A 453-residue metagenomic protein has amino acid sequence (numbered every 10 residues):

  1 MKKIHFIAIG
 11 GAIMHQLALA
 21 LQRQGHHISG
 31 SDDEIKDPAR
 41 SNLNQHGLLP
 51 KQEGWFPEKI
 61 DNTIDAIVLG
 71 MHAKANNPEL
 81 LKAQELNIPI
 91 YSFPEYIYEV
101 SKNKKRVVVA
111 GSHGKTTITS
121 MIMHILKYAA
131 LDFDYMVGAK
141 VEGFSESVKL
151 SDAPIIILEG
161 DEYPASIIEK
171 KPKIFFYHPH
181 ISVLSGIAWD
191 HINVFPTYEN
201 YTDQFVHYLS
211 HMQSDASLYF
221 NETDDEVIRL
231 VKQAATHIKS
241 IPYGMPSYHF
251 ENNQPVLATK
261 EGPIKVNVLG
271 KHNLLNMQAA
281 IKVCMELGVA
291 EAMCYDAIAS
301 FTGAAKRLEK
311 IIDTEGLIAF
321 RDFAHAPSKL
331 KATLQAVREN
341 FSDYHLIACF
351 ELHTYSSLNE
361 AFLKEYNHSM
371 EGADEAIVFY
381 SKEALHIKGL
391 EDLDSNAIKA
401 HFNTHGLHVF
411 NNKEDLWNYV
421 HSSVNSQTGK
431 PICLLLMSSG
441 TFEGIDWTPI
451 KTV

Functional and structural regions predicted by a protein language model:
M1-P38, L43-K51, T63-I67, A83-I88 (+3 more regions): ATP-dependent carboxylate-amine ligase
K3, F133, P154, H180-I181 (+5 more regions): The start of beta-strands in P-loop NTPase/AAA+ ATPase cores
A20-Q24, Q45, E58-K59, M71-F220 (+4 more regions): Phosphate-binding loop of NTP-binding sites
D33-K36, G54-F56, M71-K74, E95 (+3 more regions): Short, polar loop motifs at secondary-structure junctions
Q52-W55, Y91-Y98, M136-A139, A234-N252 (+3 more regions): Beta-strand->loop->alpha-helix junctions that form or flank phosphate-binding loops in nucleotide-handling enzymes
T117, H272-L275, H325: A generic structural signal for residues located within well-ordered alpha-helices of large catalytic or ligand-binding
Q254-T259: Short polybasic amphipathic segments
I264-L269, L317-R321: Short pre-catalytic strand/loop immediately N-terminal to key active-site residues, enriched for Gly-Thr
